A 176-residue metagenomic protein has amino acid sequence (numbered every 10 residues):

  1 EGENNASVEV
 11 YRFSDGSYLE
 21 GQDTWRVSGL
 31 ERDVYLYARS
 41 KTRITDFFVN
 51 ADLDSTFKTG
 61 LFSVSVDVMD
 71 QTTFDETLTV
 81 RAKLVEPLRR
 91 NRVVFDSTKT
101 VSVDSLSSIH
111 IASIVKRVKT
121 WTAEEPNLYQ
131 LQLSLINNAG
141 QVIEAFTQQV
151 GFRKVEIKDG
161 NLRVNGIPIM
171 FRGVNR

Functional and structural regions predicted by a protein language model:
E1-R176: Secreted/periplasmic carbohydrate-active enzymes, especially glycoside hydrolases
